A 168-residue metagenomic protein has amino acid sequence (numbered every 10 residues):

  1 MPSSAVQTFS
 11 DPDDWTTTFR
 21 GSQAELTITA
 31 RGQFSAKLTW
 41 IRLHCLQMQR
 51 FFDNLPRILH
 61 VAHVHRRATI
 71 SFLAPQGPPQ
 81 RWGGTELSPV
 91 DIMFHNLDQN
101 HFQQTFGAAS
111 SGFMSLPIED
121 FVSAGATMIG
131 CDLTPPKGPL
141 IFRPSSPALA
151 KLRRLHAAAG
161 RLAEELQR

Functional and structural regions predicted by a protein language model:
M1-L73: N-terminal low-complexity or simple alpha-helical regulatory segments that function as activation/interaction modules
M1-Q33, P79-R168: Alpha-helical bundle regulatory/interaction domains
F52-R57, L73-Q80, H95-Q99: Short acidic (Asp/Glu) patches
